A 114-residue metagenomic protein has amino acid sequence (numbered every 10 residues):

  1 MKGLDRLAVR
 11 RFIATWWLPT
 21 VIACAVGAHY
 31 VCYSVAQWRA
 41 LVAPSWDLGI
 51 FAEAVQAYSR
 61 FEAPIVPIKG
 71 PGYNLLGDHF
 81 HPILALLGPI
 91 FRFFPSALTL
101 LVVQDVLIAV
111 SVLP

Functional and structural regions predicted by a protein language model:
M1-Y30: Start-transfer (signal-anchor) and selected internal transmembrane alpha helices of multi-pass inner/ER membrane
A14-W17, P95-V103: Membrane-interface starts of transmembrane alpha-helices
I22, L75, L87-G88, L100-Q104: Alpha-helical transmembrane segments of multi-pass integral membrane proteins
A28-G49: Helix-to-loop transition at the C-terminal end of transmembrane segments
C32, I50-N74, P82-I83: Extracytosolic helix-loop segments that constitute the early lumenal/periplasmic catalytic or substrate-binding loops
H79: Histidine-centered active-site/metal-ligand motif
L98-P114: Transmembrane-helix motifs of polytopic, lipid-linked glycan transferases
